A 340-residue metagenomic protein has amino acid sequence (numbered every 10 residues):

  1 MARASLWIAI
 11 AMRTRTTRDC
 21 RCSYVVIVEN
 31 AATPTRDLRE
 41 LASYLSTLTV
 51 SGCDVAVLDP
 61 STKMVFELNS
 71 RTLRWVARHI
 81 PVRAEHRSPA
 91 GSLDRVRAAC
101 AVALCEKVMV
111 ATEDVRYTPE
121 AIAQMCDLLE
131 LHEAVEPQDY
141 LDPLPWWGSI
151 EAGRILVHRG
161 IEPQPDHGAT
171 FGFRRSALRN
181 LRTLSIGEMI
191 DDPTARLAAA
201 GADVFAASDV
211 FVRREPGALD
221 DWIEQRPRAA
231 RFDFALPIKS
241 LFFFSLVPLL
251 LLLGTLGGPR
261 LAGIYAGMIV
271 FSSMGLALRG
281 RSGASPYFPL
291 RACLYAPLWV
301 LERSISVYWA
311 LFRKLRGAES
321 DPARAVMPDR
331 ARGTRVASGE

Functional and structural regions predicted by a protein language model:
M1-Y44: N-proximal low-complexity "stem/linker" segments adjacent to membrane-targeting elements
A42-E85: Acidic donor-binding segment of Leloir-type glycosyltransferases
P60, A111-D114: Active-site acidic Asp-centered loop
H86-A99, M125-N180, I223, A292-W299 (+1 more regions): Long helical/loop segments within the catalytic core of UDP-sugar-dependent glycosyltransferases, especially the large
V108: Short aromatic/hydrophobic "clamp" motif used to bind/position activated sugar donors
E113-D127: Acidic donor-binding/catalytic loop of UDP-sugar-dependent glycosyltransferases, especially processive GT2
V135, Y140-E151, T183-S240: Catalytic donor/gating beta->alpha subdomain of glycosyltransferases that bind UDP-sugars
F243-D321: Membrane-embedded multi-pass helical conduit in multi-pass membrane proteins, especially envelope-biosynthetic
